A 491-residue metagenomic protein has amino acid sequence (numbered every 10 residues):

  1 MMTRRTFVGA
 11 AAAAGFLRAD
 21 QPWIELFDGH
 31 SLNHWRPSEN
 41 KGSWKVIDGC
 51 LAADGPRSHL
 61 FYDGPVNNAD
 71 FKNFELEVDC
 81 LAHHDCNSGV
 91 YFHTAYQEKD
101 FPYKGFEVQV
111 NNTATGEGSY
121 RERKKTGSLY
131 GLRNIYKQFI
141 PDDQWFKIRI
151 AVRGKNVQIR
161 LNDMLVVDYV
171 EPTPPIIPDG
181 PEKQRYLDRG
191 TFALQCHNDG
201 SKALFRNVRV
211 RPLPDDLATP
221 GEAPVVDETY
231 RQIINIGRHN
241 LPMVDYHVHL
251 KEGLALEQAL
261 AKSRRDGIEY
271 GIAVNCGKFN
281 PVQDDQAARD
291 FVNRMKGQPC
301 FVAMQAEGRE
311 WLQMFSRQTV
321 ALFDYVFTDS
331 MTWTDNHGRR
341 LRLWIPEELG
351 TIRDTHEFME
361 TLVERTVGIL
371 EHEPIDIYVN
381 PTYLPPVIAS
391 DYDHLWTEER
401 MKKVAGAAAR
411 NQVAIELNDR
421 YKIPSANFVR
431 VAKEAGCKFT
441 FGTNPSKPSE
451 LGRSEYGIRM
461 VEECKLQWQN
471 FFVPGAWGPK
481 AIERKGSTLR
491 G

Functional and structural regions predicted by a protein language model:
M1-M2: Secretory targeting signals
T6-D20: N-terminal export signals
D20-D227: Carbohydrate-interacting regions of secretory-pathway proteins
S119-Y120, V282, D335-R339, S449-R453: Short, charged, surface-exposed secondary-structure boundary motifs
V226-E310, P385-H394, K403-V404, G442 (+1 more regions): An N-terminally biased module of ancient metal coordination in phosphate/nucleic-acid-related enzymes
D227-H239, Y392-G491: Charged catalytic cores and adjacent phosphate/nucleic-acid-binding surfaces used for phosphate/nucleic-acid chemistry
P242, E269-G271, P299-F301, Y325-F327 (+3 more regions): Structural preference for beta-strand elements that scaffold enzyme active sites
D284-R410, E462, G486-G491: Extended substrate/RNA-proximal surfaces in nucleic-acid metabolism proteins
